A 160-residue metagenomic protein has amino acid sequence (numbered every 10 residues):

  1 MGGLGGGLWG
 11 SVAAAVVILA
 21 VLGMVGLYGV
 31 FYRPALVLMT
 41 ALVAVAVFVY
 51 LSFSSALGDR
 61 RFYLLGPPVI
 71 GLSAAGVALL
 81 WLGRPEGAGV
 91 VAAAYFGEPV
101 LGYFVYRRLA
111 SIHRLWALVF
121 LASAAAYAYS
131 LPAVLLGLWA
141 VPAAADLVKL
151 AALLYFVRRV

Functional and structural regions predicted by a protein language model:
M1-V160: Hydrophobic, aromatic-enriched alpha-helical segments typical of multi-pass transmembrane helices
